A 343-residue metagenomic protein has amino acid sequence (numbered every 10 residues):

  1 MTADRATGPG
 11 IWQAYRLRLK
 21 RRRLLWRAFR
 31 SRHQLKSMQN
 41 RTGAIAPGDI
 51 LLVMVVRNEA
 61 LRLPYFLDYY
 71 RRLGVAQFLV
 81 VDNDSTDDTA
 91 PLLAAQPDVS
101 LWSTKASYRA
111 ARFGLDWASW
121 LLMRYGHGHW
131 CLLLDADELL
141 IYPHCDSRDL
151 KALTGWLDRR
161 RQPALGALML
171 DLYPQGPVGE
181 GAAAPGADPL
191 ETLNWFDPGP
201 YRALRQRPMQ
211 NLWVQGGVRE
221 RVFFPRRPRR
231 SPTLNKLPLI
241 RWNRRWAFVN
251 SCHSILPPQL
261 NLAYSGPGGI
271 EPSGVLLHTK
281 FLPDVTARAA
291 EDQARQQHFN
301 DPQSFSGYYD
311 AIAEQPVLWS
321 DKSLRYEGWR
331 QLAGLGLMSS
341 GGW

Functional and structural regions predicted by a protein language model:
T2-D68: N-proximal low-complexity "stem/linker" segments adjacent to membrane-targeting elements
T2-F29, G114, H144-W343: Catalytic-site signature of metal-activated, phosphate-bearing donor transferases, centered on the GT-A/GT-A-like
R57, N83-T86, Q96-D98, T104-S107 (+4 more regions): An acidic- and aromatic-residue-enriched active-site/binding cleft used to recognize and process polar
D68-A76: Short, acidic, metal-binding catalytic loop of nucleotide-sugar glycosyltransferases
G74-V75, H127, D135, R161: Short loop/turn motifs at secondary-structure junctions
A76-D84: Short beta-strand/loop segment that forms part of the nucleotide-sugar
D88-L133, I141-S147: Active-site-proximal specificity loops/subdomain of glycosyltransferases
